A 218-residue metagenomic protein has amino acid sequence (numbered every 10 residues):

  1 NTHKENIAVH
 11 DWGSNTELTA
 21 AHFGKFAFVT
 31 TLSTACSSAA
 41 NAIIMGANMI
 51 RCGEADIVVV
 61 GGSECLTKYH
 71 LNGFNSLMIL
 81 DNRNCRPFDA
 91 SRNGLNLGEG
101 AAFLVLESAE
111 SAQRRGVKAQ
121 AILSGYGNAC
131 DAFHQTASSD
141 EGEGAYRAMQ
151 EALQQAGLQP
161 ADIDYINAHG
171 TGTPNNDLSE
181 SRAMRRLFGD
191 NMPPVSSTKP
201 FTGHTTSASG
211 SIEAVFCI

Functional and structural regions predicted by a protein language model:
N1-M45, E54, H70-L97, S181-I212: Conserved catalytic cysteine-centered active-site region of acyl-thioester-dependent Claisen-condensing enzymes
S33, V58-E64, L106, I122-G127: Short beta-strand segments
A42, A148-A156, L187, E213 (+1 more regions): Stable alpha-helical structural segments in soluble proteins, enriched in small hydrophobic residues
G46-Y69: Short glycine/serine-rich loop segments
L80, N84-A156, Y165: Condensing-enzyme catalytic core mediating Claisen C-C bond formation in acyl metabolism
Q159-D164, N191-M192: Short acidic capping loops at alpha-helix termini that bridge into adjacent secondary structure
H169: Glycine-centered flexible beta-alpha turn that most often forms the glycine-rich phosphate-binding loop
T173-N175: Acidic catalytic loop of the alpha/beta-hydrolase fold
